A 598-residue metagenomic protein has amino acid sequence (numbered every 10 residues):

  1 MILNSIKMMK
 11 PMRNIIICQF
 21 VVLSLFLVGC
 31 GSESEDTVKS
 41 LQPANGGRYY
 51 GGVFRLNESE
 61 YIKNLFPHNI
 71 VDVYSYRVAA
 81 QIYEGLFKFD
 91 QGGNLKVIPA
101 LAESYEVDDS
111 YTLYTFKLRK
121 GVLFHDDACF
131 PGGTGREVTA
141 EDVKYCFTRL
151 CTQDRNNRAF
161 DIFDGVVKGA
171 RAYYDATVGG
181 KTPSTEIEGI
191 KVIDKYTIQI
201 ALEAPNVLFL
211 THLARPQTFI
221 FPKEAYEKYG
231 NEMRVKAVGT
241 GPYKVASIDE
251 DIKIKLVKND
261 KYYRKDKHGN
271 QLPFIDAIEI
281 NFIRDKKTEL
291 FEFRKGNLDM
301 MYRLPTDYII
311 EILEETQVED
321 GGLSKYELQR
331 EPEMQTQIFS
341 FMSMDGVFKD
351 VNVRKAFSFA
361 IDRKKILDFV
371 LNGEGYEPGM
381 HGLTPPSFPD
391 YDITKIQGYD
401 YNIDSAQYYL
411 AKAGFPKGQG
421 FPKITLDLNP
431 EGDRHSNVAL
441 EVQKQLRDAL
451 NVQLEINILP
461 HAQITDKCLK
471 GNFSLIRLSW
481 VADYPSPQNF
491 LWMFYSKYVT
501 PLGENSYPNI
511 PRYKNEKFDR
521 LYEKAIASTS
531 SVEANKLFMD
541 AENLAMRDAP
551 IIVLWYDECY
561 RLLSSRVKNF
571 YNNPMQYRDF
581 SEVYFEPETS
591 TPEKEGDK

Functional and structural regions predicted by a protein language model:
N57-D109, V238: N-terminal lobe/hinge region of extracytoplasmic solute-binding protein
E60-Y76, L101, A128-T134, R158 (+3 more regions): A structural "hinge/loop" feature
D90, V257-K261, K265, E331-A356 (+5 more regions): A bilobed periplasmic-binding-protein/Venus flytrap-type ligand-binding module shared by bacterial periplasmic
Q91-G92, A172-Y196, A201-P273, A277 (+4 more regions): Gly/Pro-rich hinge or "lid" segments in bacterial periplasmic/extracellular proteins
E103-I162, Q199, I283, E289-E292 (+1 more regions): Aromatic- and charge-enriched surface segment that lines or borders ligand/interaction sites
Y243, E377-A413, P430-N437: Structural transition elements
A246-V257, N281-M344: Extracellular/periplasmic solute-recognition and catalytic clefts
L367, D400, V452-L469, W492-S564 (+1 more regions): Extracytoplasmic/peripheral linker and loop segments enriched in polar/acidic and small residues with frequent Thr/Pro
